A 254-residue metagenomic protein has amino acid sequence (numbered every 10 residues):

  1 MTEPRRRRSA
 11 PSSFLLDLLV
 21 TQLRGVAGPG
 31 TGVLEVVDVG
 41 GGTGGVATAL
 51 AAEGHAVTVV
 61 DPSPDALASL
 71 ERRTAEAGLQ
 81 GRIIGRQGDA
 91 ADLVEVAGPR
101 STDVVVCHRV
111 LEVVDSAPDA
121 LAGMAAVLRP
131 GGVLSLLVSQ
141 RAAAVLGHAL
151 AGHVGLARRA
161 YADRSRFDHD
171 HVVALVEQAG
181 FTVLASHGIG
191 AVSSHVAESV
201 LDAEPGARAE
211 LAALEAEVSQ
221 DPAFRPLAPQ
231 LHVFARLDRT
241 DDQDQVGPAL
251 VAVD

Functional and structural regions predicted by a protein language model:
M1-G32, G45-A49, S69, A77 (+1 more regions): Conserved class I S-adenosyl-L-methionine
G32-G40: Conserved class I S-adenosyl-L-methionine
G45, A49-D92: Class I SAM-dependent methyltransferase SAM/SAH-binding core
V106: A conserved beta-strand element that flanks and buttresses the S-adenosyl-L-methionine
P118-V133: A short glycine-rich, Lys/Arg-flanked "PGG" loop and its adjoining helix->strand segment in the class I
S135-A160: Conserved class I S-adenosyl-L-methionine
D163-G180, S186: Short alpha-helix
A185-D254: Conserved Class I S-adenosyl-L-methionine
